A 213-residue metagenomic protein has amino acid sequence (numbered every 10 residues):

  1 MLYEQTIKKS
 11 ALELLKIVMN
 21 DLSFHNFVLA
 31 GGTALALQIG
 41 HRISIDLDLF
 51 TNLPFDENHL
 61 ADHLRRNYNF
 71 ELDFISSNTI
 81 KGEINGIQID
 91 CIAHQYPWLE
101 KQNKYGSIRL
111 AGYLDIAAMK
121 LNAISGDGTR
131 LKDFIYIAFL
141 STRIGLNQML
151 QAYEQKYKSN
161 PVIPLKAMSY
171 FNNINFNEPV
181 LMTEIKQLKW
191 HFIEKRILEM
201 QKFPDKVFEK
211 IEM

Functional and structural regions predicted by a protein language model:
M1-M213: Compositionally biased terminal segments of proteins
